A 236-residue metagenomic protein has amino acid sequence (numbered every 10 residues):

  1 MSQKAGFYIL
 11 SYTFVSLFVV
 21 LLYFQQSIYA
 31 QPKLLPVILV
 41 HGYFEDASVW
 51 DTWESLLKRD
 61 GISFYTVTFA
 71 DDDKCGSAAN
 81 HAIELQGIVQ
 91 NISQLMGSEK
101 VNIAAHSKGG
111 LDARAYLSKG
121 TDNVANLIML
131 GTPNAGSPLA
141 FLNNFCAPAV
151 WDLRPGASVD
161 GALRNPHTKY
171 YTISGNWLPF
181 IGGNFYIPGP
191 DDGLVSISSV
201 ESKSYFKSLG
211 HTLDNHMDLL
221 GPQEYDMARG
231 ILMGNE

Functional and structural regions predicted by a protein language model:
S2-F14: Bacterial N-terminal signal peptides that target proteins for export
G6-I9, Y23, N165: Generic alpha-helix initiation/capping and coil-helix boundary signal
S11-Y23: Bacterial N-terminal signal peptides
L21-Q31: Bacterial Sec-dependent signal peptides at the C-terminal "C-region" and cleavage site
Y29-E236: Lipid deacylating catalytic domains
